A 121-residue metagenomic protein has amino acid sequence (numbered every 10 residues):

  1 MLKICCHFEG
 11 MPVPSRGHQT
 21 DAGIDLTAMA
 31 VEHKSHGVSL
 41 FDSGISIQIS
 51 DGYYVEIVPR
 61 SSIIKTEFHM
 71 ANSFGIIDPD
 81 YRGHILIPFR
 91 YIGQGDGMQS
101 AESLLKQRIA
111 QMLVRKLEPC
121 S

Functional and structural regions predicted by a protein language model:
M1-S121: DUTPase catalytic domain/fold
